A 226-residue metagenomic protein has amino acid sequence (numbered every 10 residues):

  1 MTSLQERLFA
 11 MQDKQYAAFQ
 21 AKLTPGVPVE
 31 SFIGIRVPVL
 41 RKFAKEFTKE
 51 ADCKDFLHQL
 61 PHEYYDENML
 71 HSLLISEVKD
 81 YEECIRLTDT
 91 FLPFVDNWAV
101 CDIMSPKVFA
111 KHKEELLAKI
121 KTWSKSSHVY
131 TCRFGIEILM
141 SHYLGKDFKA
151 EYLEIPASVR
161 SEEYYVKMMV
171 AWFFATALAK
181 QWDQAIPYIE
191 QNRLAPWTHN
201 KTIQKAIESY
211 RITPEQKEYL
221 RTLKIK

Functional and structural regions predicted by a protein language model:
M1-K226: Alpha-helical scaffold domains
